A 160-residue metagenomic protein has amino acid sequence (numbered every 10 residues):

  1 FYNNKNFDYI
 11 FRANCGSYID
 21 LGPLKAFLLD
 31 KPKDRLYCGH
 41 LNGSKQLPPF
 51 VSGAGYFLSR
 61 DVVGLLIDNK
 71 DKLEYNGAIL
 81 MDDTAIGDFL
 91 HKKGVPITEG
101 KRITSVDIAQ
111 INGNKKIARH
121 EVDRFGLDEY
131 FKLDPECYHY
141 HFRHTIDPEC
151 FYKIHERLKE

Functional and structural regions predicted by a protein language model:
F1-Y9: Active-site nucleotide-sugar/metal-binding loop of Leloir-type enzymes
K5, S17-L47: Conserved donor-nucleotide/metal-binding helix-loop-beta segment in metal-dependent transferases, i.e., the alpha-helix
N6, D20-P23, L58, V62 (+3 more regions): Alpha-helical interaction elements in eukaryotic regulators
Y9, F27, L65-N69, F89 (+1 more regions): Alpha-helical recognition domains of nuclear gene-regulatory proteins
C15-Y18, A26, G43-K45, D61-V63 (+2 more regions): Conserved beta-strand elements of beta-rich interaction domains across eukaryotes, especially beta-propellers
D20-G22, K45-K70: Conserved nucleotide-sugar donor-binding and metal-coordinating catalytic region shared by glycosyltransferases
N76-E160: C-terminal catalytic/acceptor-binding lobe
